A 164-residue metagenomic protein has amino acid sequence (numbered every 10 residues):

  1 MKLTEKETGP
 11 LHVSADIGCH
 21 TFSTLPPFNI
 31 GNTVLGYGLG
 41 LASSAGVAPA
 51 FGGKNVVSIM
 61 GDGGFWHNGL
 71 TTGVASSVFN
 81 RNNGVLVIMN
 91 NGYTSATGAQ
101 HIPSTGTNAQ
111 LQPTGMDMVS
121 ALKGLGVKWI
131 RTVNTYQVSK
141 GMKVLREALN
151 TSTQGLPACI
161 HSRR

Functional and structural regions predicted by a protein language model:
M1-P26, K140, N150: Cofactor-pocket helix-loop regions in the catalytic cores of large enzyme subunits
T24-G155: Thiamine diphosphate
L156-I160: Periplasmic-binding protein-like
R164: Cys/His-rich short segments
